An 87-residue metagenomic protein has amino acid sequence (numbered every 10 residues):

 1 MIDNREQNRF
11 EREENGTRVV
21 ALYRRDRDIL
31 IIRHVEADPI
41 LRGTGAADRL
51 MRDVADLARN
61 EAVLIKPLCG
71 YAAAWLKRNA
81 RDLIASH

Functional and structural regions predicted by a protein language model:
M1-R33: N-terminal first-folded block
I29, D38, A72-A73: Alpha-helix N-cap/helix-start and coil->helix boundary motif
L30, L50-M51, L68, L76: Generic leucine side-chain signal with a strong bias for well-ordered alpha-helical environments
R33-L41, V63: Short, glycine-/small-residue-enriched flexible loop/hinge segments at domain edges that mediate gating
L41, G45-L50: Conserved acetyl-CoA pyrophosphate-binding loop and the N-cap/start of the following alpha-helix in GNAT-like
D56-H87: C-terminal structural segments of small proteins and small subunits
